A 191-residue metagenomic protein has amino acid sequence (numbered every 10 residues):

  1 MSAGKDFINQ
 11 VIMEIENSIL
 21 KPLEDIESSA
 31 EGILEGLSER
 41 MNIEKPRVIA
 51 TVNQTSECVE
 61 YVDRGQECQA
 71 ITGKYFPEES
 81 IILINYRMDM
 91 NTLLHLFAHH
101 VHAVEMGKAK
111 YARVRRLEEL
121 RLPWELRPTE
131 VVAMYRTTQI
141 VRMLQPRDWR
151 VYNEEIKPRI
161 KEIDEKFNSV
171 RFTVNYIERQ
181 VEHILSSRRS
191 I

Functional and structural regions predicted by a protein language model:
K5-K21, R159: A short, surface-exposed helix-loop junction/capping segment
V11, P123-L126, T137-I191: Long, well-structured alpha-helical subdomains associated with metal-dependent extracellular/ecto-lumenal hydrolases
P22-K45: Zn2+-dependent metallopeptidase catalytic core
E39-K45, A109, L144-V151: Surface-exposed helix-capping loop/turn segments at secondary-structure junctions
S56-T72: Charged, often glycine-rich, active-site loop that binds/positions anionic groups
P77-L93: Short pre-active-site segment immediately N-terminal to the catalytic Zn-binding motif
R87, N91, A103-M134: Post-HEXXH active-site segment of zinc metalloproteases
F97-H102: Short active-site segment of divalent metal-dependent hydrolases/proteases that encodes the spacing between
